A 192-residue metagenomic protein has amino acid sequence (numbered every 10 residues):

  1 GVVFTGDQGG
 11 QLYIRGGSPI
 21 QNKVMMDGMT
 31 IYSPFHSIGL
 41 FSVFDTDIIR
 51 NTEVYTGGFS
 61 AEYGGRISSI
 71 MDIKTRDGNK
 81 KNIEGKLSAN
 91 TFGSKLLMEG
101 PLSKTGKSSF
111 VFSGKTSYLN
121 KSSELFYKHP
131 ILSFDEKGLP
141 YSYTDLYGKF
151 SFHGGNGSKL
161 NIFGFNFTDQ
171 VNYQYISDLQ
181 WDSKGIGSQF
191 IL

Functional and structural regions predicted by a protein language model:
G1-S60, I70, R76-D77: Periplasmic N-terminal accessory/gating domains of Gram-negative outer-membrane beta-barrel systems
G17, D45, G64-R66, Y141 (+1 more regions): Short coil/turn motifs at beta-sheet boundaries
N22, I48, K81-G85, G106-F110 (+1 more regions): Outer-envelope beta-barrel architecture signal
F35, Q170-Y173: A short acidic, helix-capping loop that chelates divalent metal ions and anchors anionic groups
G39-S42, R50-A61, S69-G100, F112-T116 (+2 more regions): Short strand-turn segments of transmembrane beta-barrel domains in outer membranes, especially the first one or two
N90-T116, S133-Q170, D182-L192: Transmembrane beta-barrel wall of Gram-negative outer-membrane proteins
